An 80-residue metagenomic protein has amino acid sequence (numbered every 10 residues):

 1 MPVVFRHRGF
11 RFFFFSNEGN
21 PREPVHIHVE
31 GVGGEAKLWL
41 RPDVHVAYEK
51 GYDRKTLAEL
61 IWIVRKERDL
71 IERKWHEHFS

Functional and structural regions predicted by a protein language model:
M1-F12: Negatively charged, low-complexity tracts enriched in Asp/Glu with abundant Ser/Thr
M1-P2, P24, G33, W75-H76: A broad, low-specificity signal for short, low-complexity segments enriched in glycine/proline and polar/charged
V4, V44-Y48, E67: Generic preference for hydrophobic/aromatic residues in regular secondary structure cores
H7, H28, H45, H76-H78: Histidine (H) residue identity feature
F15-R54: A short, structured beta-strand/loop element
D53-S80: C-terminal structural segments of small proteins and small subunits
